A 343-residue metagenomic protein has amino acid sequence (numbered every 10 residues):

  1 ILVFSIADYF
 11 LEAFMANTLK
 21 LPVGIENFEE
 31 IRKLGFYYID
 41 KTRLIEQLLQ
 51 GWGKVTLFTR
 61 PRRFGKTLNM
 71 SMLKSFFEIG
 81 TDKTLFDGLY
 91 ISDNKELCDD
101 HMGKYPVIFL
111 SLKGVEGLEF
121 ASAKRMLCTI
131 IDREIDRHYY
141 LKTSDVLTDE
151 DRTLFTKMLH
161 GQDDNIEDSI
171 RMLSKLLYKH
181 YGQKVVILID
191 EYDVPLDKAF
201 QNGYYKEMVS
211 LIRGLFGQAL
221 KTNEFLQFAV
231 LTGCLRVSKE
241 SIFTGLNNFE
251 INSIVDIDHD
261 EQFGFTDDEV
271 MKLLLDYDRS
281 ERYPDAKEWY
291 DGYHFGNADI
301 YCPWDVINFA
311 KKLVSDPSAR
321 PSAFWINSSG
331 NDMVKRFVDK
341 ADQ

Functional and structural regions predicted by a protein language model:
L2-Q343: Phosphate-binding site recognition
